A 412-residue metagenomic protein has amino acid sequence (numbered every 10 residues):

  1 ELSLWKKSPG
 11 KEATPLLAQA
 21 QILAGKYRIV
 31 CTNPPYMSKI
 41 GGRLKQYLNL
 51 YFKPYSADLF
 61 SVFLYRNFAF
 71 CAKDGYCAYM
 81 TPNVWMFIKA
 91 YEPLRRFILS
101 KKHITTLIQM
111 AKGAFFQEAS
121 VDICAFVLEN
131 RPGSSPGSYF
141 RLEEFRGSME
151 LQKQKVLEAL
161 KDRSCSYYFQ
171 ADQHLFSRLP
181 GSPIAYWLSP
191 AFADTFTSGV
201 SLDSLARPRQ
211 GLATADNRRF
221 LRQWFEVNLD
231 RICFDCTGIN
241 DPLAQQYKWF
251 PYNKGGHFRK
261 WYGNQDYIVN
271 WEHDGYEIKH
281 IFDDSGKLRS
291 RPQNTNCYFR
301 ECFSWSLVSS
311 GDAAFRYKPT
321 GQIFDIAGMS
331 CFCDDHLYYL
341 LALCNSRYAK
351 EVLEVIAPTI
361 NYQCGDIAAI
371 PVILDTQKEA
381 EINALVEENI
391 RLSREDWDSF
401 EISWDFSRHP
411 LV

Functional and structural regions predicted by a protein language model:
E1-R28, G113-K287, R291-C302, N383-V412: Polynucleotide-recognition surfaces of large bacterial nucleic-acid defense/processing enzymes
E1-T106, N130-Y139, E143-L160: SAM-dependent methyltransferase catalytic region
T32-P34, M80-P82, M110, L128-E129 (+4 more regions): Generic beta-strand/beta-sheet core signal
P35-M37, V84, R131-G133, H257-R259 (+8 more regions): Short, glycine-/Ser/Thr-/acidic-enriched flexible segments
Y47-L59, W85-M86, A114, P319 (+3 more regions): Short, contiguous acidic/charged loop-to-helix segments that flank catalytic cores in large enzymes
S100-K112, Y348-L353: Conserved short secondary-structure elements within globular domains
N296, S306-A369, L385, L392: Basic, amphipathic alpha-helical recognition segments used for DNA target recognition
